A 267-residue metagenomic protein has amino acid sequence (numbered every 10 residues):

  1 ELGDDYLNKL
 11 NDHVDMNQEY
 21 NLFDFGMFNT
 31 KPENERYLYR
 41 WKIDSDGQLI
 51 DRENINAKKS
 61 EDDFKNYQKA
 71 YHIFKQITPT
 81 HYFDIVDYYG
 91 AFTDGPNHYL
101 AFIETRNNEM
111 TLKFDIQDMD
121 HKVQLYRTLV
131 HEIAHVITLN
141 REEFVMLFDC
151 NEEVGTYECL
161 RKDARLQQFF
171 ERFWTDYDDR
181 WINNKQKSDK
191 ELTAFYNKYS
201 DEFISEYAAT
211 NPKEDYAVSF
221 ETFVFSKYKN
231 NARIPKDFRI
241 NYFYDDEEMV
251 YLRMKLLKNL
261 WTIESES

Functional and structural regions predicted by a protein language model:
E1-D62, D189-L192, Y196: Non-catalytic architectural context of zinc metalloproteases
G3-L7, Y67-A70, R253: Short amphipathic alpha-helical segments that mediate assembly, nucleic-acid/protein binding, or membrane association
D15, D44-N108, D118-M119: Auxiliary, metal-adjacent structural segments of Zn-dependent hydrolase domains
Y88-S267: Active-site-flanking segments in enzyme catalytic domains
